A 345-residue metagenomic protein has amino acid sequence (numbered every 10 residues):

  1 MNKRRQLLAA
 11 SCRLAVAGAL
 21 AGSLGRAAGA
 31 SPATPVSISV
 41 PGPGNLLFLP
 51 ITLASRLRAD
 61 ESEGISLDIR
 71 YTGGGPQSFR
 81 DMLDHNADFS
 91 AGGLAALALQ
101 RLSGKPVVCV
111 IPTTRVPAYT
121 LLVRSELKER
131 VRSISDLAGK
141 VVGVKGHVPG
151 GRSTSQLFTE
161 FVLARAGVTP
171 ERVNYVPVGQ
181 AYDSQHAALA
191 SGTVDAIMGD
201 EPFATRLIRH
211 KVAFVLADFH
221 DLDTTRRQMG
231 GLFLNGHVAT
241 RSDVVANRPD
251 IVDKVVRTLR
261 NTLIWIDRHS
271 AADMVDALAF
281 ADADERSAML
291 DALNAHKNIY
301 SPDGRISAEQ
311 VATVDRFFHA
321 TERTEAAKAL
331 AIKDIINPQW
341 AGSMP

Functional and structural regions predicted by a protein language model:
M1, S23-S37: C-terminal segment of N-terminal export signals and the immediately downstream linker at the start of the mature
Q6-A28: N-terminal export signals
S31-P177, D195-E201, L216: Short, glycine-/small- and polar/acidic-enriched structural segments that line small-molecule recognition paths
R58, S62, D221-G231, K297-S307: Short, solvent-exposed loop/beta-turn-alpha elements that line the ligand-binding surface or hinge of extracytoplasmic
A95, A181-L278: Pocket-lining segment of extracytoplasmic ligand-binding domains
R115-L121, L127, A213-F214, L234-V238 (+2 more regions): Small-molecule pocket liners
A246-T324: Secondary-structure end/capping motifs
D315-P345: Conserved C-terminal helix/tail region of periplasmic/extracytoplasmic solute-binding proteins
